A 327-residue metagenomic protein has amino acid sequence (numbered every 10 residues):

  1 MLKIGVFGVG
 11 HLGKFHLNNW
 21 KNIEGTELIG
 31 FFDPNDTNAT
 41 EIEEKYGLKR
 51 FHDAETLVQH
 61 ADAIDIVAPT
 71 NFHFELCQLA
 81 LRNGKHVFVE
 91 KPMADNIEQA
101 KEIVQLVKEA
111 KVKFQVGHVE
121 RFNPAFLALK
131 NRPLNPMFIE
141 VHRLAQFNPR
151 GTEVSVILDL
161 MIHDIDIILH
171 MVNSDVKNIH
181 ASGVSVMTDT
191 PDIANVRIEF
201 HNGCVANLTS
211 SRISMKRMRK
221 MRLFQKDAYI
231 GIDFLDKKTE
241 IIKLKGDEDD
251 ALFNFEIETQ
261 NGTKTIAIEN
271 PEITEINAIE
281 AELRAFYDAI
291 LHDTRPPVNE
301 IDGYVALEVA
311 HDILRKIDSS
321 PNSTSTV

Functional and structural regions predicted by a protein language model:
M1-K45, I168, T326-V327: N-terminal Rossmann-like dinucleotide-binding module
H16, Y46-L106: Beta-loop-alpha module in the N-terminal Rossmann-like domain of NAD(P)-dependent dehydrogenases, especially those
H52, V89, F114-V116, I232: Hydrophobic residues in well-ordered beta-strands that form the structural core
T56, A63-A68, A281-V327: C-terminal helix-rich "cap/oligomerization" subdomain common to oxidoreductases
A94-G151: A contiguous active-site-proximal alpha/beta segment in oxidoreductase catalytic domains
G117-P124, F147-V176, P191-D192, D302-G303: Mid-domain beta-loop-alpha active-site segment that forms a flexible, acidic cofactor/metal-binding surface
V119, D227-P297, S323, V327: C-terminal glycine/acidic-rich active-site capping loop/insertion
I165-I242, I273-H292: Contiguous beta-strand/loop segments that form the cofactor/metal-binding neighborhood of enzyme cores
